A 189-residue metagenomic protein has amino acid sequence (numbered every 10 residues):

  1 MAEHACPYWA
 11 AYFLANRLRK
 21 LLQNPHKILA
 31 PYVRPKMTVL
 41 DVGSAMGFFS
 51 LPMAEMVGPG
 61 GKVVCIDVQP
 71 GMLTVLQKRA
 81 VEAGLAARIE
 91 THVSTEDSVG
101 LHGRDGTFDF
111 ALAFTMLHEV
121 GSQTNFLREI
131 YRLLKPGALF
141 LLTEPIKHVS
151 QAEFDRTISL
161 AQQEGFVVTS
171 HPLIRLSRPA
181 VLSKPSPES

Functional and structural regions predicted by a protein language model:
R19-K36: Conserved alpha-helix/loop element of class I SAM-dependent methyltransferases that forms part of the SAM/SAH-binding
R34-M37, D97-F110: A short acidic, Gly/Pro-enriched loop at the edge of an enzyme's catalytic core that lines a small-molecule cofactor
Q69: Conserved SAM/SAH-binding beta-strand->alpha-helix loop
L85-D97: Conserved SAM-binding strand-loop segment of SAM-dependent methyltransferases
D109-G121: A short SAM/SAH-binding and catalytic strip from SAM-dependent methyltransferases
T124-P136: A short glycine-rich, Lys/Arg-flanked "PGG" loop and its adjoining helix->strand segment in the class I
G137-E144: Conserved beta-strand signature within the Rossmann-like core of class I S-adenosyl-L-methionine
